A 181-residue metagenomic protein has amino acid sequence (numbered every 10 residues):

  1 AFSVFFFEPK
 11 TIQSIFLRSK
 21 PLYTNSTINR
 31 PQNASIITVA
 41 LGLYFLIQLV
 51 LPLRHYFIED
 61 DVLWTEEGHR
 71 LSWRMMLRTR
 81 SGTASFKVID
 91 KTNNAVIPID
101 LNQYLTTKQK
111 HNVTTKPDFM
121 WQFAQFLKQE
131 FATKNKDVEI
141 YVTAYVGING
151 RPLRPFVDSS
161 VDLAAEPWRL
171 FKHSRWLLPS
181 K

Functional and structural regions predicted by a protein language model:
A1-I15: Hydrophobic cores of alpha-helical transmembrane segments in multi-pass inner/ER membrane proteins, independent
I12-A34: Membrane-interfacial, low-structure loops and terminal tails that flank and connect transmembrane helices in multi-pass
I28-H55: Internal/C-terminal transmembrane anchor helices
L46-L71: Hydrophobic alpha-helical transmembrane segments in integral membrane proteins
E66-K181: Extracytosolic and intramembrane catalytic regions of membrane-associated proteins in envelope/secretory systems
